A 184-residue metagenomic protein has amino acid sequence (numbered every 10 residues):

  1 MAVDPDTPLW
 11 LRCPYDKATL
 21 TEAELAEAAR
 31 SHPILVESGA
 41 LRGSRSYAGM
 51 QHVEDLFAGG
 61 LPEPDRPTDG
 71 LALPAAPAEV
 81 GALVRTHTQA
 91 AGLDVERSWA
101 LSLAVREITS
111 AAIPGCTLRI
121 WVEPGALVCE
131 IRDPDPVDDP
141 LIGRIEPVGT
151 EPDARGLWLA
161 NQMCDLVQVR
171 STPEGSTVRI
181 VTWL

Functional and structural regions predicted by a protein language model:
M1-R66: Trafficking entry modules
E63-S98: Helix-loop-beta hinge of the Bergerat
R66-P67, N161-L184: Flexible, glycine-/charge-rich segments associated with ATP-binding catalytic modules
G92-L93, A100, V148-E151: Residue-level "hotspot" positions that anchor or transmit function at local structural transition points
V95-L118, Q162: Conserved ATP-binding N-box helix of the HATPase_c
A111-G115, D138, S171: Conserved ATP-binding/catalytic signature of the HATPase_c
T117-G125, R132: Short beta-strand/loop element within the Bergerat-fold HATPase_c
L127-L157: Glycine-rich/acidic phosphate-handling loop/turn and adjacent ATP-lid/helix of nucleotide-binding kinase/ATPase domains
